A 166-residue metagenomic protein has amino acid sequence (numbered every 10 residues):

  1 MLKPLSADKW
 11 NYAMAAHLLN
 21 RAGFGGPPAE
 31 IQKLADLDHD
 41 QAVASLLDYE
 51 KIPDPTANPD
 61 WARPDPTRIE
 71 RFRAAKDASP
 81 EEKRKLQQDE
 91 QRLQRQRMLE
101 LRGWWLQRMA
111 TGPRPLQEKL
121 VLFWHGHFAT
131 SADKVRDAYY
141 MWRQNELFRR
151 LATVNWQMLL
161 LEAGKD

Functional and structural regions predicted by a protein language model:
M1-W10, G26-D36, D40-A44, E90 (+1 more regions): Primarily short, surface-exposed interaction patches in extracytoplasmic proteins
Y12-A13, G26-Q96: Active-site-surrounding "flap" and adjacent substrate/cofactor-binding loops of secreted or lumenal enzymes, prototyped
A16: Extreme N-terminus nucleophile/cap motif
L19: N-terminal cofactor/phosphate-binding cores enriched in small/glycine residues, especially glycine-rich loops such as
